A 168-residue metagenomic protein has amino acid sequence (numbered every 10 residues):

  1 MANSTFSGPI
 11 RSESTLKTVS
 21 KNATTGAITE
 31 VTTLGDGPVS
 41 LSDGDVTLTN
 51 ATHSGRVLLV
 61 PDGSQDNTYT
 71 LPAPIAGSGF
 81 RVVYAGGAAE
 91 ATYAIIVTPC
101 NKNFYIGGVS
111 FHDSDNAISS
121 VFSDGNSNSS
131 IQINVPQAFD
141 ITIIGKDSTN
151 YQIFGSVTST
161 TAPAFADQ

Functional and structural regions predicted by a protein language model:
M1, N67-T70, I131: Short aromatic-glycine motifs in intrinsically disordered, low-complexity regions
A2-N3, R11: Long, leucine- and charge-enriched amphipathic alpha-helices that form heptad-repeat coiled-coil/leucine-zipper-like
T5, S64-D66, P136-A138: Short beta-strand-initiation
F6, A76-S78, F139: Residues that flank catalytic or metal-binding motifs in active/ligand-binding sites
R11, T15-A117, G145-Q168: Exposed extracellular interaction/assembly regions and N-terminal maturation sites
S119-F139: Structured beta-strand segments within beta-sheet-rich domains
D140-I144: Short tryptophan-centered beta-strand motifs in secreted/extracellular beta-sheet-rich domains of glycan-recognition
